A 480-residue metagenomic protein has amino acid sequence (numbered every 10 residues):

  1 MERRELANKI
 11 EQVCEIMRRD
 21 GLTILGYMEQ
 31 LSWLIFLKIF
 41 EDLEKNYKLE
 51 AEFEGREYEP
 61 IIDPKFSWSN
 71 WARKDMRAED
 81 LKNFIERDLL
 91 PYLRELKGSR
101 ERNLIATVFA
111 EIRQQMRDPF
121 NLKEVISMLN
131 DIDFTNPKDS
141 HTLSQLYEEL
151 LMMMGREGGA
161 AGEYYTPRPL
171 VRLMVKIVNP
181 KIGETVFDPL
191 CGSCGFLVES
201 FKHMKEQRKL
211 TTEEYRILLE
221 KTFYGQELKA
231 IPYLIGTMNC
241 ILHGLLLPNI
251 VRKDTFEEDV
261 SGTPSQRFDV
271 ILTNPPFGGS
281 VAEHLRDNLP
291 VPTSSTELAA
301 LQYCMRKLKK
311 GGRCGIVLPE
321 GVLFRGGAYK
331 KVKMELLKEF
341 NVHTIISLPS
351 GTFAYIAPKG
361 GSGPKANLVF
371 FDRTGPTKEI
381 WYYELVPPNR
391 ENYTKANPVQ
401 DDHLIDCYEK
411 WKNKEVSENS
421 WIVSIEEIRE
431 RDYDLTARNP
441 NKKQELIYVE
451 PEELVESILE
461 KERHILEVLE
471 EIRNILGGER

Functional and structural regions predicted by a protein language model:
M1-I182, N249-D259, S347-T352, K378-Y393 (+1 more regions): Non-catalytic, mostly N-terminal accessory regions of nucleic-acid modification and defense proteins
K38-E44, M154, C194, M204 (+2 more regions): A generic secondary-structure signal for well-formed alpha-helical elements
A160-T273, G278-S280, L285-N288, P292-S294 (+5 more regions): Conserved S-adenosyl-L-methionine
E257-V260, S265-D269, F277-I425: Signature of N6-adenine DNA methyltransferases within the class I
